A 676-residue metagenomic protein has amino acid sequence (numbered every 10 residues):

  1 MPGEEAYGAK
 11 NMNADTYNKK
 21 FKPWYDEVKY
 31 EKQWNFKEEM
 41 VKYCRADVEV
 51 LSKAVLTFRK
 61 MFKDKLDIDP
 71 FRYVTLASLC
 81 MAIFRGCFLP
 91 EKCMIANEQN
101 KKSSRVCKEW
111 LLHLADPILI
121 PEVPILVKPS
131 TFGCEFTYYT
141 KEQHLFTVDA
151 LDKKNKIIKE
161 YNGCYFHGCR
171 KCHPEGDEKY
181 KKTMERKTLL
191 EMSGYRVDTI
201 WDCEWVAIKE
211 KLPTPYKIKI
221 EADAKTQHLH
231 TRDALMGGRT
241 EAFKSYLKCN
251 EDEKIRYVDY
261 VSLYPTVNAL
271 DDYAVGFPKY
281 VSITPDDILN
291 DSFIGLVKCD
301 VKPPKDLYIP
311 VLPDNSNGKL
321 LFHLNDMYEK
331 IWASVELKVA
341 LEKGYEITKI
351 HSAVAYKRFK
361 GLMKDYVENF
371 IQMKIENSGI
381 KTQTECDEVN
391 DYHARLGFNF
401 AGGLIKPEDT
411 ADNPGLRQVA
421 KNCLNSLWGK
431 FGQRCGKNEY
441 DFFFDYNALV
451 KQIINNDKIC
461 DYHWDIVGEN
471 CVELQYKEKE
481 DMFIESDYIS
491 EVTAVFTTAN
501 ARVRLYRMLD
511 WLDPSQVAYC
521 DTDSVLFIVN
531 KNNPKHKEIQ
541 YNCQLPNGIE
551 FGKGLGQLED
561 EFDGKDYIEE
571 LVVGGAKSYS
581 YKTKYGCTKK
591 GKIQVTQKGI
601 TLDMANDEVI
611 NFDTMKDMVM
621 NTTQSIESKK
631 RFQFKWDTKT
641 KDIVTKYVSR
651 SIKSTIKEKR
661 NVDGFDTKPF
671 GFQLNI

Functional and structural regions predicted by a protein language model:
M1-P124, E175-E185, G194, D198 (+2 more regions): Conserved acidic
P117-I158: Active-site metal-binding core of divalent-cation-utilizing nuclease and nuclease-like domains
G133-Y138, C203-K209: A short acidic, often aromatic-flanked loop/helix-cap motif at beta-alpha or helix-coil junctions that lines enzyme
K154-C203: Basic, amphipathic alpha-helical patches used to engage nucleic acids or provide basic targeting signals, exemplified
